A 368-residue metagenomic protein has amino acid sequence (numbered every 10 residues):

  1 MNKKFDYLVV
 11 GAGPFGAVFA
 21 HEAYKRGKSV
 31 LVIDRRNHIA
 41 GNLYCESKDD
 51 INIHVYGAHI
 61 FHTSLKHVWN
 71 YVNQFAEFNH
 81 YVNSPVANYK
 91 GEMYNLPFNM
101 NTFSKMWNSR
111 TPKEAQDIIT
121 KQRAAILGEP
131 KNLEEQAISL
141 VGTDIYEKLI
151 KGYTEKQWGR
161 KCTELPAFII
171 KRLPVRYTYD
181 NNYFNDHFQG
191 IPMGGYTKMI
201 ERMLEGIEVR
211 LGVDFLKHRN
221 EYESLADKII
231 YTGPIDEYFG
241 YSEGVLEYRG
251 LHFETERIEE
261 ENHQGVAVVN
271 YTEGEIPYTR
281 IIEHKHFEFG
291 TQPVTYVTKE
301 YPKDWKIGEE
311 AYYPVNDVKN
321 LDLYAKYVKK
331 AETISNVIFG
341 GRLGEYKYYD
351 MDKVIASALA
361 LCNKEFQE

Functional and structural regions predicted by a protein language model:
F5, G27, I207, L225-D227 (+1 more regions): Short, well-ordered alpha-helix to beta-strand connector turns
F5-V32, C362, F366: N-terminal Rossmann-like FAD-binding beta1-loop-alpha1 element of flavoenzymes
P14-F15, N37-H38, N101, E155 (+5 more regions): Short, solvent-exposed loop/turn segments at secondary-structure junctions
H21-D49: Glycine-rich FAD pyrophosphate-binding loop
S47-H54, D180-Y183: Short glycine/proline- and charge-enriched loop/turn segments that cap or connect secondary-structure elements
A58-E92: N-terminal FAD cofactor-binding segment of flavoenzymes
A87-L96, M100-K228, T232, E237-F239: Active-site/ligand-binding neighborhood in enzyme catalytic cores
D227, E237-E368: C-terminal segments that line or cap access tunnels to active or ligand-binding sites in enzymes and enzyme-associated
